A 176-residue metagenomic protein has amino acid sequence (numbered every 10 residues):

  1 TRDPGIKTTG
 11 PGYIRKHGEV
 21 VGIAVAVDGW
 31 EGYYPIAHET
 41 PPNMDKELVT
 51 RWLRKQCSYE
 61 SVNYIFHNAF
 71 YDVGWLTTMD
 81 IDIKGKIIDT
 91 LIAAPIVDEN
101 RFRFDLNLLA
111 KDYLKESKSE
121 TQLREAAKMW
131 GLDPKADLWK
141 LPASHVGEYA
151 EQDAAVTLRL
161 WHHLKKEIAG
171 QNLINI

Functional and structural regions predicted by a protein language model:
T1-G18: Entry/capping segment at the start of metal-dependent catalytic domains with acidic active-site entry clusters
G18-V21, V25-G170: Active-site-proximal helix-loop-helix substrate-binding element of RNase H-like nuclease domains
